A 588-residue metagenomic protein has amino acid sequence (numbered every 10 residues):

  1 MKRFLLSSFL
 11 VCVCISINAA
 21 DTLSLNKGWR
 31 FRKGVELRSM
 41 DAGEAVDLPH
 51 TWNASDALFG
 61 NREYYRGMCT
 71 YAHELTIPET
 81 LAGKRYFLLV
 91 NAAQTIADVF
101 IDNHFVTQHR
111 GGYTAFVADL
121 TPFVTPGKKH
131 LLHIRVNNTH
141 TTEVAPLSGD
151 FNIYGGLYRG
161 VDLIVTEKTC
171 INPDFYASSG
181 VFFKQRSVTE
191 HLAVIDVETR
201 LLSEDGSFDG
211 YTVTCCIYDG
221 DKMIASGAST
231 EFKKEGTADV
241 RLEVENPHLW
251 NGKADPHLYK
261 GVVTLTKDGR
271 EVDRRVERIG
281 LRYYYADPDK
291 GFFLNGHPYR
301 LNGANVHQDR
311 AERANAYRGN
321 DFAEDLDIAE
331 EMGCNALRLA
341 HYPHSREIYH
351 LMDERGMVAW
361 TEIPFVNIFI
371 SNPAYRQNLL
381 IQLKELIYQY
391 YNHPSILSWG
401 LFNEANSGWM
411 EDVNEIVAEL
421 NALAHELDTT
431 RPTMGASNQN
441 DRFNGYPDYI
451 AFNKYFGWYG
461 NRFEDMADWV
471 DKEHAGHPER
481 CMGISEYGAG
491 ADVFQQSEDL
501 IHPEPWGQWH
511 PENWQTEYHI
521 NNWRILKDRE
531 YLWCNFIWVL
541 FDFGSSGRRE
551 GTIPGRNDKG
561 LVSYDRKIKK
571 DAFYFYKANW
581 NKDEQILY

Functional and structural regions predicted by a protein language model:
M1-V11, I17-L339, G356-A359, Q382 (+6 more regions): Secreted/periplasmic carbohydrate-active enzymes, especially glycoside hydrolases
L326-A329, A336-K582: Substrate-binding/catalytic cleft of secreted carbohydrate-active enzymes, primarily glycoside hydrolases
